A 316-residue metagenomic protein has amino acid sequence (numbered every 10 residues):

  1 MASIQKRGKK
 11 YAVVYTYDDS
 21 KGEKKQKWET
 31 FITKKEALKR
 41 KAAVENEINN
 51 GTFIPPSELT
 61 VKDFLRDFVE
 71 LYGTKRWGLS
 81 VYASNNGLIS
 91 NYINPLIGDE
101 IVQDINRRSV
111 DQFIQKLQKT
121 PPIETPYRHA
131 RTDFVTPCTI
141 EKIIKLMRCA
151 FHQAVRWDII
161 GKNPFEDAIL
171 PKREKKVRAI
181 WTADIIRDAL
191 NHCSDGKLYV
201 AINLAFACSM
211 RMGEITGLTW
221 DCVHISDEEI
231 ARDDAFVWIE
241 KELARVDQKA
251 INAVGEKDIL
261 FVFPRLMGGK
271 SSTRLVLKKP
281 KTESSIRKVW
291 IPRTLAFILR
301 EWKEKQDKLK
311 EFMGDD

Functional and structural regions predicted by a protein language model:
A2-E58, P280-T282: Short, surface-exposed polybasic/aromatic micro-patch for ligand or macromolecular engagement
A2-S3, Y17, E70-W157, K175: N-terminal core-binding DNA-recognition domain of tyrosine site-specific recombinases/integrases
R7, L170, I185, L218-D315: Conserved tyrosine-mediated DNA breakage-rejoining catalytic core shared by Y-recombinases
L59-F64, I101, T219: Short, structural beta-strand-to-alpha-helix junction motif
I93, V110, M147-A150, D158 (+5 more regions): Conserved hydrophobic/aromatic pocket- or pore-lining residues that grip, position, or stack substrates in active sites
I123, Y127, D133-P137, E141-I143 (+5 more regions): Basic, Lys/Arg- and aromatic-enriched nucleic-acid-binding interface segment
H152-G161, E301-E304: Arg/Lys-rich amphipathic alpha helix in sigma70-family domain 2
